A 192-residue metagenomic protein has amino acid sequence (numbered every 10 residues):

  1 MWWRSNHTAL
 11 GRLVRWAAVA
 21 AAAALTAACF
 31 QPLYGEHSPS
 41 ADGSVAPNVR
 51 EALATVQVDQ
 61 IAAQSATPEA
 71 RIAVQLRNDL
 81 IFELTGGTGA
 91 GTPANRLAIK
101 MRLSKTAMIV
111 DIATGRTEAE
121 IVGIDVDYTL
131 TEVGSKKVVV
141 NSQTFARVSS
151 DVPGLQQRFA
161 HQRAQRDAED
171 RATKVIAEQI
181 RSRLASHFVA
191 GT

Functional and structural regions predicted by a protein language model:
W2-V19, A27-N78, V189-T192: A structural "domain/chain start" motif
P68, I72, E118, A164 (+2 more regions): Conserved acidic
A70-T92: N-terminal, post-signal-peptide region of Sec/Tat-exported proteins
E83-T88, E132-G134, Q179-F188: Sec/Tat-exported extracytoplasmic proteins
G87-Q143, S149-D167: Surface-exposed short loop/turn segments
Q156-T192: C-terminal/domain-edge helix-coil "capping" segments
